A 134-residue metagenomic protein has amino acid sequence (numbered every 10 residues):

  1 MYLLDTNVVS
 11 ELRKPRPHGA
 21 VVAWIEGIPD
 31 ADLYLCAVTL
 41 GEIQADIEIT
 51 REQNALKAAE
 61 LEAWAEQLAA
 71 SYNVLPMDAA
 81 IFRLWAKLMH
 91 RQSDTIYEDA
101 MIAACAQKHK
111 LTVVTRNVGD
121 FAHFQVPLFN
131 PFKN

Functional and structural regions predicted by a protein language model:
M1, A103, K108-N134: Acidic, PIN/NYN-like endoribonuclease modules and their adjacent C-terminal/linker elements
M1-L35, I49-A63, N134: Short, well-structured N-terminal submotif of metal-dependent ribonuclease cores
Y2, P29-Y34, L68-L75, T112: Short loop->beta-strand "edge-of-pocket" segments that line small-molecule binding or catalytic clefts across diverse
D5, C36, T95-I96, N117: Histidine- and aromatic-rich ligand-binding microenvironments
V9, L40-I43, F82, F121: A generic structural signal for short hydrophobic patches within well-formed alpha-helices
E11-L12, W24, D46, L84-W85 (+2 more regions): Residues that scaffold the ATP/ADP-binding catalytic core of kinase and kinase-like folds
A37-V38, D78, N117, F132: Residues at the C-termini of beta-strands that transition into short coil/loop
A45-E48, S71-R116: Active-site neighborhoods of divalent-metal-dependent phosphate/nucleic-acid chemistry enzymes
